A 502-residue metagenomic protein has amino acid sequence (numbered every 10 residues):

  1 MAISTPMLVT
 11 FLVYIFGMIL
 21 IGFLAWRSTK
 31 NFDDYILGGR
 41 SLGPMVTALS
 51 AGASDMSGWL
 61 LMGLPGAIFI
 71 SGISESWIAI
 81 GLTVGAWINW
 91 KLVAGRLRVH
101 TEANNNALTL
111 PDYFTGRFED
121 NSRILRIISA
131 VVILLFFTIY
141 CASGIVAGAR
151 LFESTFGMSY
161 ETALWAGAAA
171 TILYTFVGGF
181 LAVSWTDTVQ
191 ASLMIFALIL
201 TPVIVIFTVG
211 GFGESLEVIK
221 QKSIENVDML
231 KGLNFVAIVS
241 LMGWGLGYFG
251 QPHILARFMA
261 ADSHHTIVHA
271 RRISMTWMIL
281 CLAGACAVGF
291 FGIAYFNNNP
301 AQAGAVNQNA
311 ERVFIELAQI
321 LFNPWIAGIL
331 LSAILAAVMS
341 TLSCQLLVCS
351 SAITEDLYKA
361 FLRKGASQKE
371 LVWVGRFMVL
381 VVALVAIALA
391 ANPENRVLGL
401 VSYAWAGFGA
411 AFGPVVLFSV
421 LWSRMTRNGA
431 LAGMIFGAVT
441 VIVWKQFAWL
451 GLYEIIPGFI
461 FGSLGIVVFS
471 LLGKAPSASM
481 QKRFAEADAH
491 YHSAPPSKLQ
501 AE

Functional and structural regions predicted by a protein language model:
M1-E502: Membrane-embedded helix-loop-helix hairpins and adjacent transmembrane boundary segments in multi-pass transporters
